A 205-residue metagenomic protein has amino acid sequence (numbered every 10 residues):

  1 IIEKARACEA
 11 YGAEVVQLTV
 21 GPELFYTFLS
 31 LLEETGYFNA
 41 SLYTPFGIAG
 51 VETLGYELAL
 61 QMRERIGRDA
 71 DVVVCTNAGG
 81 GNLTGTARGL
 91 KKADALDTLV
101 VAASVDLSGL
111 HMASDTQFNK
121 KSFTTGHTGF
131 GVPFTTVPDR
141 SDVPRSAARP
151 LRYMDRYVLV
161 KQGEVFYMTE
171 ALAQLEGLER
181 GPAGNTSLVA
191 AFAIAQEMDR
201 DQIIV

Functional and structural regions predicted by a protein language model:
I1-I2, N77-G81, S104-G109: Acidic, glycine-rich active-site loops and adjacent beta-strand->loop/helix elements that engage anionic groups
I1-T27: A glycine-rich helix N-cap at a beta->alpha junction
E3-C8, T27-L29, G50-L54, T84-G89 (+1 more regions): Short acidic, glycine/serine/threonine-rich loops at helix termini
L18, A40-L42, T76, V101-V105: Generic beta-sheet signal
F25-E34, K92-R180: Active-site/ligand-binding loops adjacent to catalytic centers
L32-K91, L151, G163-A173: Active-site/ligand-binding-proximal alpha/beta "capping" segment
Y37-F38, D71, T98, D155 (+1 more regions): Conserved acidic residues
N77-R88, K161-V205: Claisen-condensing/thiolase-fold acyl-transfer catalytic domains that form or cleave C-C bonds in fatty acid
